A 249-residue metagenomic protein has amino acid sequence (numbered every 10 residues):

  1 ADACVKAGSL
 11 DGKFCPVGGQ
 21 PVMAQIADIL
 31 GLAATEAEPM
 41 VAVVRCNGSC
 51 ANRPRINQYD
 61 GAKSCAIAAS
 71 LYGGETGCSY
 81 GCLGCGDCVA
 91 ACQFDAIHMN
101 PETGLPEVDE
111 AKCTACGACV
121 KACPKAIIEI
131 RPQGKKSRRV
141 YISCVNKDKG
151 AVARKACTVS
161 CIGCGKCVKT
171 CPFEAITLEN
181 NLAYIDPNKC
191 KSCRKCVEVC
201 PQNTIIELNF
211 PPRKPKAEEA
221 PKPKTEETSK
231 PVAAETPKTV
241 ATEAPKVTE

Functional and structural regions predicted by a protein language model:
A1-C164, V168-T170, E174, V199 (+3 more regions): Ferredoxin-type iron-sulfur electron-transfer modules and their immediate structural context
A111-C113, N188-K191: Short alpha-helical interface patches
K166, A175-L178, L182-Y184: Strongly charged, low-complexity linkers/loops
P187-N188, R194-E198, L208: Positively charged, low-complexity, intrinsically disordered RNA-binding extensions
